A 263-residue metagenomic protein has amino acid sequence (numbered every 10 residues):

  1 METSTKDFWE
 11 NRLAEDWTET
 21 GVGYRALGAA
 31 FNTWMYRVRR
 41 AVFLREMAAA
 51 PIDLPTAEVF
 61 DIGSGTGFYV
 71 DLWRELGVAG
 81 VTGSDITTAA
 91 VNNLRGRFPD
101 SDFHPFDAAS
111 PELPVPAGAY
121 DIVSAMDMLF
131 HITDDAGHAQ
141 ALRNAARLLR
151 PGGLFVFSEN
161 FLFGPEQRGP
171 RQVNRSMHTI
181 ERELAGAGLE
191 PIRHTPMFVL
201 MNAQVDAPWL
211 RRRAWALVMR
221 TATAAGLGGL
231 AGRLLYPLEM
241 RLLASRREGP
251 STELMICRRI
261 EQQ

Functional and structural regions predicted by a protein language model:
M1-P51: Conserved class I S-adenosyl-L-methionine
T56-G63: Conserved class I S-adenosyl-L-methionine
F68-P111: Class I SAM-dependent methyltransferase SAM/SAH-binding core
S124: A conserved beta-strand element that flanks and buttresses the S-adenosyl-L-methionine
A139-P151: A short glycine-rich, Lys/Arg-flanked "PGG" loop and its adjoining helix->strand segment in the class I
G152-E159: Conserved beta-strand signature within the Rossmann-like core of class I S-adenosyl-L-methionine
F163-T179: Acceptor-substrate binding/catalytic loop of class I
V199-Q263: A C-terminal cap/extension of S-adenosyl-L-methionine-dependent methyltransferases that defines the acceptor-substrate
